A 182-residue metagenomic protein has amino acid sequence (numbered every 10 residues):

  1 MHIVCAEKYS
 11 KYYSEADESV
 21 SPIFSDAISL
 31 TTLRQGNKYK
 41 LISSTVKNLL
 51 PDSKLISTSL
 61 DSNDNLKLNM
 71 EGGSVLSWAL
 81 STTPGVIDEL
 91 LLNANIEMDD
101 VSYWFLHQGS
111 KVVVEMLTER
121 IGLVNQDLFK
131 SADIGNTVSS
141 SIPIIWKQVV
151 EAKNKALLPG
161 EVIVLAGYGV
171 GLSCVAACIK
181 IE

Functional and structural regions predicted by a protein language model:
M1-H2, S29-T31, Y39, Y103 (+1 more regions): Structural motif
H2-E7, L33, L165-G169: Short beta-strand segments
K8, N48, I134-G135: Residue-level detector of flexible, active-site-proximal loop/helix-junction positions within diverse enzyme catalytic
S10-Y13, S173: A short beta-to-alpha transition loop/helix N-cap that caps and shapes the active-site region
Y13-S81, G85, Y168, K180-E182: Condensing-enzyme catalytic core mediating Claisen C-C bond formation in acyl metabolism
D52-S53, T58-S102, V112-Q126, I145-K155: Conserved active-site "lid/cap" helical segment
S102-E182: Claisen-condensing/thiolase-fold acyl-transfer catalytic domains that form or cleave C-C bonds in fatty acid
